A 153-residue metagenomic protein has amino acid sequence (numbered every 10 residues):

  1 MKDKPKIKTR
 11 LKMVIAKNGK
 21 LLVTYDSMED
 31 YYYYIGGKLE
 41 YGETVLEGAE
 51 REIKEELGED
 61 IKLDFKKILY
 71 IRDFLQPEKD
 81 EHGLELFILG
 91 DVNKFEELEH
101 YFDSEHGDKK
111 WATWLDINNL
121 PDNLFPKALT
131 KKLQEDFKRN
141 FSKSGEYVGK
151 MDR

Functional and structural regions predicted by a protein language model:
M1-Y34: N-terminal strand-loop-strand
R10-K12, K62-F65: Conserved beta-strand residues within beta-sheet cores
I15, V23, E43, E55 (+4 more regions): Intrinsically disordered, low-complexity segments enriched in glycine/proline and serine/threonine
D26, G37, I71-D73: Acidic/polar N-terminal loop/beta-strand segments that form early-domain functional surfaces
D30-Y32, S104-R153: Nudix hydrolase/Nudix homology domain
Y31-Y32, I71-Q76: Short, solvent-exposed loop/turn segments at secondary-structure junctions
L39-D64, F74-F125: Unchanged
I68: Conserved active-site "lid/cap" helical segment
